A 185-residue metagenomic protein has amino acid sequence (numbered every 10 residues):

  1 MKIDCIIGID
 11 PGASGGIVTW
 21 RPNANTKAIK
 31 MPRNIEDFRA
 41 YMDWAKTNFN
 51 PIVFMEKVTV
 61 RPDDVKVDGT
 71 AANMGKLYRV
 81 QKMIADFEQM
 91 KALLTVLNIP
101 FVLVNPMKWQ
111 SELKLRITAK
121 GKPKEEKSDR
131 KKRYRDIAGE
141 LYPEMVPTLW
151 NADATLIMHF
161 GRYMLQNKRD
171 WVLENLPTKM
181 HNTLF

Functional and structural regions predicted by a protein language model:
M1-F185: Phosphate- and other anionic-substrate recognition elements at nucleic-acid/protein interfaces
